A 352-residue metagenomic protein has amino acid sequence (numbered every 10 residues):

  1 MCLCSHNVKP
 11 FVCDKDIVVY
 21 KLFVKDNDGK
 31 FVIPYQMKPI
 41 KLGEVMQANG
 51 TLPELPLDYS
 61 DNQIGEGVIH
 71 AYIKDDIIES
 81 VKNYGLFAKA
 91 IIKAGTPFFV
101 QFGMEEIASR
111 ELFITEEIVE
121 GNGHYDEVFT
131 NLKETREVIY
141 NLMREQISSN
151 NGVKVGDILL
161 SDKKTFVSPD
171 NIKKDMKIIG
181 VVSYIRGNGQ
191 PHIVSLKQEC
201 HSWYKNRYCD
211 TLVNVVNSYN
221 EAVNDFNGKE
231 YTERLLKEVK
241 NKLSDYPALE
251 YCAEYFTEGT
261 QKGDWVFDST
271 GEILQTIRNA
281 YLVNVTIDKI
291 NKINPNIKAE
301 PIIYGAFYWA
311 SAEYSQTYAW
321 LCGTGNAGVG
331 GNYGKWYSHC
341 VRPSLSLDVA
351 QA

Functional and structural regions predicted by a protein language model:
M1-R144: Short, glycine-biased loop/turn motifs at secondary-structure junctions and in low-complexity Ser/Thr/Pro-rich termini
K15-I17, G65-I69, Y84-G85, G189-P191 (+3 more regions): Short, surface-exposed beta-edge/turn micro-motifs
K21-K25, I91-K93, S195-K197, S311-A312 (+2 more regions): Structured loops at beta-to-helix junctions and adjacent beta-edge loops in soluble globular domains
D28-A48, F98-F113, L196-Y219, Y255 (+2 more regions): Surface-exposed flexible segments
D75, L196, T270-G271: Residues immediately flanking
N141-Q261, K335-A352: Short, compositionally biased
S149, T270-A352: C-terminal, surface-exposed recognition/capping segments
T260-V266, T270-L274: Mid-length scaffold segments of soluble, non-membrane domains
